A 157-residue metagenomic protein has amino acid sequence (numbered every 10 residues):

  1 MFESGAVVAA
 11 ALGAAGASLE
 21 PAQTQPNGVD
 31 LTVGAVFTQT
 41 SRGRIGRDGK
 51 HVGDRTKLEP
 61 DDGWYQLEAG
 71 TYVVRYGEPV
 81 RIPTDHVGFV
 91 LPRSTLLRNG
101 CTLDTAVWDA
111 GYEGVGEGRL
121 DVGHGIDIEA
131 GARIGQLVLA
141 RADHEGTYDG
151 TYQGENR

Functional and structural regions predicted by a protein language model:
M1-R157: DUTPase catalytic domain/fold
